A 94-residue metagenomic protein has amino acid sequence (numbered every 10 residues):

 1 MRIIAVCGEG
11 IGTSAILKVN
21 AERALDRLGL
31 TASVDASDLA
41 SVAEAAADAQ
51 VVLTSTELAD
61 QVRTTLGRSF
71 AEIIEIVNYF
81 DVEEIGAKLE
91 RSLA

Functional and structural regions predicted by a protein language model:
R2-A94: Short polar/charged helix/loop
